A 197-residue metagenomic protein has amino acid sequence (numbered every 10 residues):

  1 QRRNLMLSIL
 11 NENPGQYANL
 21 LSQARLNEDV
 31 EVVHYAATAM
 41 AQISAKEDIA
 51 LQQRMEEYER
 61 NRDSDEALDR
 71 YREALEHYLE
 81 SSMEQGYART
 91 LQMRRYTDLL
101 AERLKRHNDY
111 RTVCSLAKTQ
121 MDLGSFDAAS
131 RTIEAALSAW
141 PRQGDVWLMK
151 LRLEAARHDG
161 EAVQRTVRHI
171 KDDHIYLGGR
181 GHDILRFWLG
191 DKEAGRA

Functional and structural regions predicted by a protein language model:
Q1, N19-D29, R54-E59, E102-R103 (+1 more regions): Alpha-solenoid HEAT/Armadillo-like helical repeat scaffolds in large eukaryotic proteins
Q1-E12, R70, A74-Y87: Alpha-helical segment of the N-proximal tetratricopeptide repeat
R2-E12, Q23, H34-Q42, S115-T119: Structural detector for internal amphipathic alpha-helices that build alpha-solenoid repeat scaffolds
M6, L21, A41, M55 (+4 more regions): Conserved small-residue packing positions in alpha-helical repeats and bundles
P14-R25, D48-Q53, R94, A128-I133: Amphipathic alpha-helical scaffolding segments comprising HEAT/armadillo-like alpha-solenoid repeats
V30, H34, A41, I49 (+2 more regions): Amphipathic alpha-helical repeat scaffolds of TPR domains
E76-A197: Long, non-transmembrane cytosolic or organellar matrix-exposed soluble domains/tails of integral membrane proteins
